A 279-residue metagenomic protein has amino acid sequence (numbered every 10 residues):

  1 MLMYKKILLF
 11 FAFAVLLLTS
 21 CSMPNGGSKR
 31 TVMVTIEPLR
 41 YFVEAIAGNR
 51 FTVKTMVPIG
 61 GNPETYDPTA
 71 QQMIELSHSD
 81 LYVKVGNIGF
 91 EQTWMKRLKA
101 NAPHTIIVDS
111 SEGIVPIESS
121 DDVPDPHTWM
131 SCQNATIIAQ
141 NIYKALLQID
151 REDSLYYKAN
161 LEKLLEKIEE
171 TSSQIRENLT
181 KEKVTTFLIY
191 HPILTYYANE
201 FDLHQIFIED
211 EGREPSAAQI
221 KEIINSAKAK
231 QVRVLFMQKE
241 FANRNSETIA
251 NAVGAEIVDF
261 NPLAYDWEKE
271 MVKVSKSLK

Functional and structural regions predicted by a protein language model:
L2-L8: Bacterial N-terminal signal peptides that target proteins for export
F10-T19: Bacterial N-terminal signal peptides
C21-K279: Extracytoplasmic metal-acquisition and chelation regions
